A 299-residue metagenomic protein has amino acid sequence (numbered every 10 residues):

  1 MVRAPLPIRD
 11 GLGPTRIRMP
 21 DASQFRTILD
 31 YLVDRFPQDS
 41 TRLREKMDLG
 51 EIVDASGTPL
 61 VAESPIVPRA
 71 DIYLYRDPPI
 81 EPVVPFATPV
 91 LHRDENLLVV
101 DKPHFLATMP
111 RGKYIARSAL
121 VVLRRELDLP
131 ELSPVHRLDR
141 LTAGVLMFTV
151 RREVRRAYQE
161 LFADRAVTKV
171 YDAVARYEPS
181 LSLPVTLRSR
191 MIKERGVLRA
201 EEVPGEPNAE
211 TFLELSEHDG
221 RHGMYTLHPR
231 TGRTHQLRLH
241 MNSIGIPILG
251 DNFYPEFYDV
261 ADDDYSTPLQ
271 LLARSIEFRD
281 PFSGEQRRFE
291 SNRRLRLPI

Functional and structural regions predicted by a protein language model:
M1-I299: RNA pseudouridine synthases
